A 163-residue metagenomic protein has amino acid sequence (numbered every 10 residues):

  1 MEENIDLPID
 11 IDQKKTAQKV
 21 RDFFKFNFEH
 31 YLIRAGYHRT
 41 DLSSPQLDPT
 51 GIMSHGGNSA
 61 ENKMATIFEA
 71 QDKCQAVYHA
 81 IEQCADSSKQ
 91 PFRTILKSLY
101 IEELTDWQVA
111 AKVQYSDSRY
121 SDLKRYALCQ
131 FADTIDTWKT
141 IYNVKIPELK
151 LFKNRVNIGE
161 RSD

Functional and structural regions predicted by a protein language model:
M1-A85, D136-D163: N-terminal interaction/assembly modules
P49, S54-H55, Y115-S118, Y126: C-terminal low-complexity, acidic/polar tails when present
K73-V77, P91-F92, L123: Amphipathic alpha-helical interface surfaces
E82, K97-I101, A132: Short, locally clustered residues in the helix-turn-helix/winged-helix DNA-binding domain
C84-S87, Y115: Short acidic, glycine/proline-enriched loop segments that cap or flank alpha-helices
S87-L104: Short amphipathic alpha helix immediately N-terminal
E102-R119: Helix-turn-helix DNA-binding module
Y120-W138: DNA major-groove recognition helices of helix-turn-helix
